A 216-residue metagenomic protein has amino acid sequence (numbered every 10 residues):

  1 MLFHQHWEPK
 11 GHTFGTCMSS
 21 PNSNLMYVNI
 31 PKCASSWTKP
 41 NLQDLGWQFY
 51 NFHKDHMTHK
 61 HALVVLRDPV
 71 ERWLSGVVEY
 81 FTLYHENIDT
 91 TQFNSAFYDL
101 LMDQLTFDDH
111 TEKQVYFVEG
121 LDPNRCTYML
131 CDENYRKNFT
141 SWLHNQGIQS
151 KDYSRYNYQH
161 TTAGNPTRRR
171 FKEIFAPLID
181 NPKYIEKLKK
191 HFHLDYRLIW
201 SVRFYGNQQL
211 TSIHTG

Functional and structural regions predicted by a protein language model:
M1-S23, N207-G216: Juxtamembrane luminal stem/stalk of type II transmembrane Golgi/ER carbohydrate-processing enzymes
H4-S19, Q48-L66, V70-I179, K183 (+2 more regions): PAPS-dependent sulfotransferase catalytic domain
S19-G46: A cross-family signal for N-terminal binding/gating loops and helix N-caps that shape access to the active site
L25, Y135, Y196: Hydrophobic pocket-lining residues within nucleotide cofactor-binding pockets
S36, P40, L74, T140 (+1 more regions): Alpha-helical elements of the RecA-like P-loop NTPase motor core of helicases
D44-L45, V78, Y205: Residue-level detector of alpha-helical segments with a strong bias toward transmembrane helices and their helix-loop
E186, K190-G216: C-terminal helix/juxtamembrane-tail motif
